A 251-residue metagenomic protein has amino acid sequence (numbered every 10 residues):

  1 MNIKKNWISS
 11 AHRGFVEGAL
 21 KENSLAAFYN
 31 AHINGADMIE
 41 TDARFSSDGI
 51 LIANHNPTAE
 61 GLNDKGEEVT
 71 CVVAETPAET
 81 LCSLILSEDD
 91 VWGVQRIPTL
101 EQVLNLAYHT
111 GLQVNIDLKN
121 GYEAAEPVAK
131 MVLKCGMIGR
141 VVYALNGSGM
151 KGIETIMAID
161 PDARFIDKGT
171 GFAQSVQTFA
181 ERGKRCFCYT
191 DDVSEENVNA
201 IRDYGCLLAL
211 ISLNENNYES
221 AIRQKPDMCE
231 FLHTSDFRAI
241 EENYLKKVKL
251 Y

Functional and structural regions predicted by a protein language model:
M1-Y251: Phosphate-group recognition and catalysis centered on beta-loop-alpha active-site segments
